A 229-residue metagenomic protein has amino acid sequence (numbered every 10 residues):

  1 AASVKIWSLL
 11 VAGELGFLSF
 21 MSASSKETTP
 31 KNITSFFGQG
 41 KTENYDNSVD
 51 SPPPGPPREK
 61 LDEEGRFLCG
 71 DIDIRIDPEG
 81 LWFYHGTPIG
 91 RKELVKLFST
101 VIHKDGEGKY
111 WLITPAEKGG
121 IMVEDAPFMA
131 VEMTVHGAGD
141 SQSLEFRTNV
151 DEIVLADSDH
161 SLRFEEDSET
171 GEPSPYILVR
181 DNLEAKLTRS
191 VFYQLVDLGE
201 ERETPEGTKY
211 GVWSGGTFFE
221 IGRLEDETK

Functional and structural regions predicted by a protein language model:
A1-V4: Short amphipathic, helix-prone segments within low-complexity/disordered or flexible regions
G13-G16: Residue-identity detector for glycine
F20-K229: Long, non-globular segments of proteins
